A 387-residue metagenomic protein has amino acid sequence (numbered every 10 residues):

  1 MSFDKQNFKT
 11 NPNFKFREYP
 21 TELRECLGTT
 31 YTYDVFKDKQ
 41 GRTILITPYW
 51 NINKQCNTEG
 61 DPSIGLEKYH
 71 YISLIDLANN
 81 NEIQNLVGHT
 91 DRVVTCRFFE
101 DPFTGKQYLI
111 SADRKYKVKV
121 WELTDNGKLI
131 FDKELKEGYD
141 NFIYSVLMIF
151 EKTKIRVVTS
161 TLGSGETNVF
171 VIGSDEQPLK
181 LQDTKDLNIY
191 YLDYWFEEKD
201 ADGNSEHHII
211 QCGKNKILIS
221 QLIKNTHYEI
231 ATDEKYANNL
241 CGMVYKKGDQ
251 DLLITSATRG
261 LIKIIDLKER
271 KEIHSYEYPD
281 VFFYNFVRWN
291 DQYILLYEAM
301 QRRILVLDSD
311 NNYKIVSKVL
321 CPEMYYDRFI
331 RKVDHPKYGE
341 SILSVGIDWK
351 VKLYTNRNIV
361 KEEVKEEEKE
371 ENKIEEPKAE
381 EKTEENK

Functional and structural regions predicted by a protein language model:
F3-G28, N79: A short helix->beta-strand "capping" segment at the edge of beta-propeller domains
Y19-E25, Q84-G88, I130-G138, K180-K185 (+3 more regions): Short C-terminal beta-strands that terminate individual repeats in beta-propeller domains, predominantly WD40 blades
L23-N57, E67-K68: Beta-strand-rich domains and repeat architectures in extracellular enzymes and scaffolds, especially beta-propellers
L27-V35, D91-E100, D140-I149, L187-E198 (+3 more regions): Canonical WD40 repeat/beta-propeller blade segments in eukaryotic WD-repeat proteins
L45-Y49, S63-L66, L109-D113, V157-L162 (+4 more regions): Conserved beta-strand element within WD40/beta-propeller blades
N51-N53, E67-S73, V94, K115-K119 (+5 more regions): Short coil/turn segments within WD40 beta-propeller repeats
L77-N79, L123-N126, I172-D175, L222-N225 (+3 more regions): Short loop/turn segments that connect beta-strands within beta-propeller blades
D327-E363: Blade-level signature of beta-propeller repeat domains, shared across WD40, Kelch, NHL, RCC1 and BNR/Asp-box propellers
